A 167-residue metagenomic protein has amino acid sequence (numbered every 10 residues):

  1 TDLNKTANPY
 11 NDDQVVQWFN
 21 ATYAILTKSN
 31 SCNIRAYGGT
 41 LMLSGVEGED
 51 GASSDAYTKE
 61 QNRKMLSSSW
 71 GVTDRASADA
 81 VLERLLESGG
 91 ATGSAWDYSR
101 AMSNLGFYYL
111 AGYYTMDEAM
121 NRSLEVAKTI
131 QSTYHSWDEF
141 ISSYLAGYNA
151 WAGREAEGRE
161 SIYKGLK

Functional and structural regions predicted by a protein language model:
T1-K167: Polar/charged low-complexity regulatory segments
